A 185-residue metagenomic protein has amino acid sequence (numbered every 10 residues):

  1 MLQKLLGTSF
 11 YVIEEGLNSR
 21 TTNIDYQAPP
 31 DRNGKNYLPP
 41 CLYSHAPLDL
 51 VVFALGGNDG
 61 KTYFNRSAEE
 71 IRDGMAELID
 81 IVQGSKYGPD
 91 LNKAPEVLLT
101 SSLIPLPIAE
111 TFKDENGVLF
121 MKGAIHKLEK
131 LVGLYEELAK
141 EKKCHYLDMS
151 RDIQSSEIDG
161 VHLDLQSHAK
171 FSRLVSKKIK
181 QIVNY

Functional and structural regions predicted by a protein language model:
M1-K4: N-terminal carbohydrate-binding/catalytic regions of secreted carbohydrate-active enzymes
L6-N23: A short beta-strand-loop structural module common to alpha/beta enzyme folds
T8, D31-Y185: Alpha-helical cap/lid subdomain in secreted, periplasmic, or secretory-pathway luminal O-acyl-processing enzymes
T22-N33: Structural motif
